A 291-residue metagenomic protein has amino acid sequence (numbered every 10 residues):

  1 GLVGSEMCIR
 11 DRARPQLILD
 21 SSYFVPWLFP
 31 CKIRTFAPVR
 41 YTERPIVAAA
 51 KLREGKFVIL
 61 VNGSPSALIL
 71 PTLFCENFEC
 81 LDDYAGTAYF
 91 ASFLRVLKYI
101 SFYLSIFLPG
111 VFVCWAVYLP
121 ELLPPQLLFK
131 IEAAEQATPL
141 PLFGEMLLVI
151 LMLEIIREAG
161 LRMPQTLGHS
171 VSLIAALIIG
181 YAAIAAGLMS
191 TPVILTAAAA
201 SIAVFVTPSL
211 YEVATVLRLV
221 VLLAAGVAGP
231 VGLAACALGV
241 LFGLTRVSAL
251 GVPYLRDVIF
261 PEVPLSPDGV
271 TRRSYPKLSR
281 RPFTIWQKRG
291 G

Functional and structural regions predicted by a protein language model:
G1, S5-E6, R10-E145, L250-S279 (+1 more regions): Cytosolic regulatory modules rich in charged/polar residues
S101-P120, E135-G226, G232-L233: Transmembrane alpha-helix detector for multi-pass membrane proteins
T191-V193, A198-G291: Hydrophobic alpha-helical transmembrane segments of membrane transport and translocation systems, primarily multi-pass
